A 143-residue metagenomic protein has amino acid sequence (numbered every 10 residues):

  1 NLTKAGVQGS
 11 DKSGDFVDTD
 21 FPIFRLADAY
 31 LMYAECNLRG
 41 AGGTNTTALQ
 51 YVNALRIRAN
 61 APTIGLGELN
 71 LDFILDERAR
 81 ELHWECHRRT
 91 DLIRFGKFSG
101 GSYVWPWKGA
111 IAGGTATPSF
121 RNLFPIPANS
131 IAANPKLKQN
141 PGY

Functional and structural regions predicted by a protein language model:
N1-R25: Flexible, polar/acidic helix-loop-strand segments at domain edges
S13-F16, D20-F21, R56, I64-Y143: Long, intrinsically disordered, low-complexity segments
F21-L55, L71-H83: Extended, hydrophobic/aromatic-rich amphipathic alpha-helical segments that build helical scaffolds
